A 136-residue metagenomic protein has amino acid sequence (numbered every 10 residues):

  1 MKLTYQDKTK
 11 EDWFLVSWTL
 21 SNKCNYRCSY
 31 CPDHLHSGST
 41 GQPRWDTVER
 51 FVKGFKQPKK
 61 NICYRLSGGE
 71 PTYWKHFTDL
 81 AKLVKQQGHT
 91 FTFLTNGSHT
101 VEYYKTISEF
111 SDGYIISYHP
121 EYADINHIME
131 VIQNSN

Functional and structural regions predicted by a protein language model:
Y5-T47: Canonical Radical SAM [4Fe-4S] cluster-binding loop centered on the CxxxCxxC motif and its immediate flanking residues
E49-R65, W74-N136: Radical SAM/AdoMet-radical enzyme domain recognition
G68-G69: Active-site beta-strand/loop signature of hydrolases that rely on acidic residues for catalysis
